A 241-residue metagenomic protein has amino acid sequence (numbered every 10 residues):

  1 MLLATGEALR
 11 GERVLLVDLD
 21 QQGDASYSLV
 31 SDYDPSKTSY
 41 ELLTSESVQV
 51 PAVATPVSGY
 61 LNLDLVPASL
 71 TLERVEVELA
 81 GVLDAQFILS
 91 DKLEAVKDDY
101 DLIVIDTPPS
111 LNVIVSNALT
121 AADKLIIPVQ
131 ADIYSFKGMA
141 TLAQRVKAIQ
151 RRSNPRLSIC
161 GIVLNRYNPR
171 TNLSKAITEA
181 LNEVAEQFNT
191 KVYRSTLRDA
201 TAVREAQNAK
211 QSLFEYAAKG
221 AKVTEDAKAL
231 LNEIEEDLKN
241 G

Functional and structural regions predicted by a protein language model:
M1-G241: P-loop NTP-binding core
